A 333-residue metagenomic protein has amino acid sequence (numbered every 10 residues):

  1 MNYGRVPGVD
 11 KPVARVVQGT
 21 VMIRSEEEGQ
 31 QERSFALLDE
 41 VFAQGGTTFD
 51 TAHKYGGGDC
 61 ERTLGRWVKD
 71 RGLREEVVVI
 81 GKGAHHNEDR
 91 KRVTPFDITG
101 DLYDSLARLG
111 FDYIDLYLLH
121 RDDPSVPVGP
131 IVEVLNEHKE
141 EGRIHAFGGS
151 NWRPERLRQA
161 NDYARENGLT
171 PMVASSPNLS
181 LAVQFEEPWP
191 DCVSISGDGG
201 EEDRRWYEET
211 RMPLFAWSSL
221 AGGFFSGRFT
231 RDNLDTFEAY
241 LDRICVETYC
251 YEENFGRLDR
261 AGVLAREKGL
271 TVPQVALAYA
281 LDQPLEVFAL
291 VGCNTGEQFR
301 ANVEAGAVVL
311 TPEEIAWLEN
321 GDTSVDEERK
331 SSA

Functional and structural regions predicted by a protein language model:
M1-V77, E140: N-terminal binding-site loop/beta-alpha segment at the start of enzyme catalytic domains that lines or forms
R15, T48, Y113-L116, A146 (+2 more regions): Residues at the N-termini of beta-strands
V21-E32, G83-F96, S125: Active-site mouth loops of central-metabolism enzymes
E28-V41, V93-L109, R158-D162: Short, acidic/polar
T48-Y55, L118-L119, H145-S150: Short catalytic-loop micro-motif centered on adjacent basic/acidic residues
E75-N87, A174-L179: A short, structured active-site edge motif that brings together acidic residues
L106-P127: Active-site groove signature of glycoside hydrolases
P127-V325, R329-S332: Beta/alpha (TIM)-barrel catalytic core signal, keyed to glycine-rich beta->alpha loops juxtaposed to Asp/Glu that bind
